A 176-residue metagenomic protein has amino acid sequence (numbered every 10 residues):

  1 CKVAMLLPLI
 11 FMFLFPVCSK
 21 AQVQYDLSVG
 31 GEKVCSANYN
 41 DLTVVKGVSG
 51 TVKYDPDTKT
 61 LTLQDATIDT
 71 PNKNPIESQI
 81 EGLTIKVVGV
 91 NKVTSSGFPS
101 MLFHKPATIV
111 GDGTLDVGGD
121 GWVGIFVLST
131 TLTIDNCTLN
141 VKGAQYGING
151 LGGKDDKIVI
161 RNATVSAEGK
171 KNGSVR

Functional and structural regions predicted by a protein language model:
M5-P16: Bacterial N-terminal signal peptides
V17-A21: Sec/Tat signal peptide C-region and signal peptidase I cleavage site
Q22-R176: A composition-driven surface/loop motif
